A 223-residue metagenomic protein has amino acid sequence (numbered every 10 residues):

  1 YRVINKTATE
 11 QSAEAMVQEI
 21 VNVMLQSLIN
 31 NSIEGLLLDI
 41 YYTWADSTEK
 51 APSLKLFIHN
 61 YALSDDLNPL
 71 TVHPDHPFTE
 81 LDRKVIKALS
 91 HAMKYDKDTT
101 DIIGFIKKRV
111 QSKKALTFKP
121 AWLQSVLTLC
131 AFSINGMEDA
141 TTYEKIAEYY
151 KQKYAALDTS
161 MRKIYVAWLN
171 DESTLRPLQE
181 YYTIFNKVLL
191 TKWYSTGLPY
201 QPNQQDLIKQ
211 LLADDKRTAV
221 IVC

Functional and structural regions predicted by a protein language model:
Y1-T218: …; additionally, a secondary subgroup of soluble metalloenzymes is captured
V220-C223: Ordered core of a single globular domain
